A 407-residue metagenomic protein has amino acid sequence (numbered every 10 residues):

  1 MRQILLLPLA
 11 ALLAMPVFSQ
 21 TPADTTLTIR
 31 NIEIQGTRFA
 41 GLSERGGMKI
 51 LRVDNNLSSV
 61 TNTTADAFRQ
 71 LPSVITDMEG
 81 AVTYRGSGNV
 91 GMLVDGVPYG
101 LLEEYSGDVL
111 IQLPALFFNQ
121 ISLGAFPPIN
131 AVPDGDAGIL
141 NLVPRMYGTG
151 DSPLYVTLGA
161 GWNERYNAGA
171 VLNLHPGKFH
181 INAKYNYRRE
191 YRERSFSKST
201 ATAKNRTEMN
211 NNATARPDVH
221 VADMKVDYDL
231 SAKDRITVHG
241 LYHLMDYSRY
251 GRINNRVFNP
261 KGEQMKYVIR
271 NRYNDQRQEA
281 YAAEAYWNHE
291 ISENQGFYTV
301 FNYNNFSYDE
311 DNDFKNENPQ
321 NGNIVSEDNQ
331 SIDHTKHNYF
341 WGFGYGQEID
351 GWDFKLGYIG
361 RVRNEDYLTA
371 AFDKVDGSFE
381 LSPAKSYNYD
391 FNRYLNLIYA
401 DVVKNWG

Functional and structural regions predicted by a protein language model:
Q20-L57, D77-E79, S87-N89, A125: Short, acidic, small-residue-rich periplasmic hinge/interaction motif at the N-terminus of Gram-negative outer-membrane
T64-A67, D108-L110, I121-L123, P133-T157 (+1 more regions): N-terminal periplasmic accessory domains that precede and gate Gram-negative outer-membrane beta-barrel machines
A65-L101: Extracytoplasmic beta-strand/coil segments of soluble accessory domains associated with Gram-negative outer-membrane
E104, L123-G124, S152-Y155, K204-N210 (+4 more regions): Extracytoplasmic loops and strand-loop junctions of Gram-negative outer membrane beta-barrel proteins
G135, R194-A203, R249-K266, D309-N318 (+3 more regions): Outer-membrane beta-barrel translocator domains and adjoining extracellular loop/strand segments of Gram-negative
G138-Y155, S195, E208, V219-A222 (+3 more regions): Surface-exposed extracellular loop regions of Gram-negative outer-membrane beta-barrel proteins
E164-Y191, N205-G251, D275-S292: Transmembrane beta-barrel wall of Gram-negative outer-membrane proteins
D223, D227-M245, N274-G407: Face-selective signature of the C-terminal outer-membrane beta-barrel domain
